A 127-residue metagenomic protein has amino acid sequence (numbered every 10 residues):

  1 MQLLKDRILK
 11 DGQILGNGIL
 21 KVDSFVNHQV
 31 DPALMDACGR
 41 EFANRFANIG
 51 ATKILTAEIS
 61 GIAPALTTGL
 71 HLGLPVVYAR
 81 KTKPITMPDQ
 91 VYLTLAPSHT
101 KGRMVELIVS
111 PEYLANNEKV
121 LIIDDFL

Functional and structural regions predicted by a protein language model:
M1-G50: Active-site-facing substrate-recognition patch
V30-L34, L55, P97-G102: Short, flexible loop segments at the rims of nucleotide/cofactor-binding pockets, characterized by
R40-F42, A63-P64, E106-V109: A generic local structural motif
G50-E58: Short glycine-rich phosphate-binding loop at a beta-alpha junction
A63-L72: Short Gly/Thr/Asp-enriched flexible loops that form oxyanion-binding sites at enzyme active sites
L74-V120: Short, glycine/charge-rich flexible loops or terminal/linker lids adjacent to PRPP-binding catalytic cores
F126-L127: Acidic, divalent-metal-coordinating active-site segment for phosphoryl/phosphodiester hydrolysis, typified by short
